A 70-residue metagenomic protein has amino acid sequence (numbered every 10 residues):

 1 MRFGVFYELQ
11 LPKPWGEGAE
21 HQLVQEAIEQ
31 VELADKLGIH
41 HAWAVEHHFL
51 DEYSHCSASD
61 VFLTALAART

Functional and structural regions predicted by a protein language model:
M1-R69: N-terminal beta1-alpha1-beta2 module of alpha/beta enzyme domains
